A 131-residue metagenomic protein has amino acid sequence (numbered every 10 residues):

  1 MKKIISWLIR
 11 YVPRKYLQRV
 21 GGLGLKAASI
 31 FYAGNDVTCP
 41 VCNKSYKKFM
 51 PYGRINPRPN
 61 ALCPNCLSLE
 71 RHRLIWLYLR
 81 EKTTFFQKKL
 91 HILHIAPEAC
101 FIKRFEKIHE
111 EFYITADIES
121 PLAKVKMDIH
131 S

Functional and structural regions predicted by a protein language model:
K2-S131: Conserved N-terminal segment of class I S-adenosyl-L-methionine
